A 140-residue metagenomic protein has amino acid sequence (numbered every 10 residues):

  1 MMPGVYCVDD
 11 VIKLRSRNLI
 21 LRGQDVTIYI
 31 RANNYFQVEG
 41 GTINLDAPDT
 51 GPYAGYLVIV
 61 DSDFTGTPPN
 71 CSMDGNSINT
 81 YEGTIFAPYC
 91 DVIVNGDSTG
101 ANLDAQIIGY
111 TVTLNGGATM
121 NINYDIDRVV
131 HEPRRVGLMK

Functional and structural regions predicted by a protein language model:
M1-N121: Long, polar low-complexity repeats
M120-K140: Protruding loop/beta-arch "assembly-hinge" segments enriched in small, turn-prone residues
